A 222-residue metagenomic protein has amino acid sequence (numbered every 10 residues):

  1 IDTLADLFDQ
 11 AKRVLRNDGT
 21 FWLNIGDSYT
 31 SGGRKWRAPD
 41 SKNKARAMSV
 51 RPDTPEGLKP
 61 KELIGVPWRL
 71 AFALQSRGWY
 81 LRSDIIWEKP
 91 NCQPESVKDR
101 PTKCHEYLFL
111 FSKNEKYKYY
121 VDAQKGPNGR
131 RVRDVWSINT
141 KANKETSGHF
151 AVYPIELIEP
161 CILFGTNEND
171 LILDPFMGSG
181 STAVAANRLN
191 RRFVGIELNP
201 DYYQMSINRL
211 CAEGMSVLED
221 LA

Functional and structural regions predicted by a protein language model:
I1-L221: Core catalytic lobe of class I
